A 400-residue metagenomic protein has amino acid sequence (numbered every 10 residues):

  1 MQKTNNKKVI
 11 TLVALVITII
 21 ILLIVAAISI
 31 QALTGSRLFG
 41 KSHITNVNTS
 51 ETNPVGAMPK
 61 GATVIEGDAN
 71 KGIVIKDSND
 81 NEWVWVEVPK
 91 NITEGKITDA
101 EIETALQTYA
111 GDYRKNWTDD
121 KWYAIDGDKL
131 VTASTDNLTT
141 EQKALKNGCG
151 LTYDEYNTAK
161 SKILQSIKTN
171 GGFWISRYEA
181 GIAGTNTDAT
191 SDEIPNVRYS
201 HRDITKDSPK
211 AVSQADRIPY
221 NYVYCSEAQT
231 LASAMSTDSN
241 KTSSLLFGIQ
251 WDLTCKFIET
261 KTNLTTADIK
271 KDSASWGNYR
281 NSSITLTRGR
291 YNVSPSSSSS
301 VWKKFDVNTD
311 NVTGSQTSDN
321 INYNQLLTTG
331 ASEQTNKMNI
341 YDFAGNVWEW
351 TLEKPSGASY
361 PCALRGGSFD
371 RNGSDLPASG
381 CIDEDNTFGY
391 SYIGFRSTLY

Functional and structural regions predicted by a protein language model:
M1-I10: N-terminal leader/signal peptides at the extreme start of proteins
I10-I19: N-terminal signal-anchor/signal peptide hydrophobic helix marking the start of the first transmembrane segment
L22-H43: C-terminal juxtamembrane segment of a hydrophobic transmembrane alpha-helix
I30, P89-T93, E179-I182, L352-A358 (+2 more regions): Acidic glycine-/aspartate-rich tracts in secreted/extracellular proteins
L38-V55: Membrane-proximal N-terminal amphipathic helix
N53-T98, S243: GGW-centered surface loops in extracellular recognition modules
N79, Y109-D342: Short aromatic-cysteine micro-motif
Y222-S226, T230-S236, K241-T242, L246 (+2 more regions): Disulfide-stabilized, aromatic/cysteine-rich ligand-recognition loop
